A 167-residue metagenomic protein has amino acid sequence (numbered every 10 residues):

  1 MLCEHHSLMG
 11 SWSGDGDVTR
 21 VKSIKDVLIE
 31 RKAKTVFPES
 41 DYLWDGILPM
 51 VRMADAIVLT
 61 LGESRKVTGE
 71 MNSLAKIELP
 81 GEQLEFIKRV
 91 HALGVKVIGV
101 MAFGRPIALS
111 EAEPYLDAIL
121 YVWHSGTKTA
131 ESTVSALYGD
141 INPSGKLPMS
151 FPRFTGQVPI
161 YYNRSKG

Functional and structural regions predicted by a protein language model:
M1-G167: C-terminal non-catalytic regions of proteins with extracellular/luminal or membrane-system context
